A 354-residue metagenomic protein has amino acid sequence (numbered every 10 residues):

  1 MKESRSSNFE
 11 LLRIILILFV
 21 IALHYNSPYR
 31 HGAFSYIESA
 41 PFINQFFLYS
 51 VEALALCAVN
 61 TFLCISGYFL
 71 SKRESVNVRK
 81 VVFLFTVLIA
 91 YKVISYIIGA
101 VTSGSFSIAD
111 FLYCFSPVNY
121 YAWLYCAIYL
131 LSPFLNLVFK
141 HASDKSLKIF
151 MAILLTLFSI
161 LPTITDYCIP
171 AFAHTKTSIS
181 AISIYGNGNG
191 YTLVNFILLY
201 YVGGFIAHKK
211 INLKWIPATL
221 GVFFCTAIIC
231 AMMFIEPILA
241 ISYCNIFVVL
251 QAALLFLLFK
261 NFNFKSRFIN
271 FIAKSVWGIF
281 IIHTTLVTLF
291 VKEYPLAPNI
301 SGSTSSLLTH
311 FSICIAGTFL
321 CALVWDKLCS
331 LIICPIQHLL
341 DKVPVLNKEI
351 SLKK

Functional and structural regions predicted by a protein language model:
M1-Y167, A297-K354: Membrane-cytosol interface segments of multi-pass membrane proteins, especially ER/Golgi lipid-handling enzymes
E3-S6, S27-I37, N189-L199, A252 (+1 more regions): Hydrophobic alpha-helical transmembrane segments
F46-V59, A109-L124, T165-L199, C230-A253 (+1 more regions): Interfacial loop-to-helix transition and helix-capping segments at the boundaries of transmembrane helices
S66, V202, W277: Short glycine-rich loop/turn motifs that provide flexible caps or phosphate-binding loops at active sites
S71-V78, N212-K214, F264-S266: Short glycine/proline-enriched coil/turn segments at helix->beta-strand junctions
P117, F223-Q337: Alpha-helical transmembrane segments of multi-pass integral membrane proteins
I128-L137, L199-I211, Q251-F264: Alpha-helical transmembrane segments in multipass membrane proteins, preferentially the mid-helix core
F139-A152, K209-I228: Hydrophobic alpha-helical segments of polytopic membrane proteins
